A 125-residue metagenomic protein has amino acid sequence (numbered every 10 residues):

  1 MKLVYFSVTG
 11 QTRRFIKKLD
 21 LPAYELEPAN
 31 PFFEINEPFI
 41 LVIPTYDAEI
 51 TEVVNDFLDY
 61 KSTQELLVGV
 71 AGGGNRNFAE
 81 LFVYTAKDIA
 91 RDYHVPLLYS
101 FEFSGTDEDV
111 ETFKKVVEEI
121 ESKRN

Functional and structural regions predicted by a protein language model:
M1-V53: N-terminal beta1-alpha1-beta2 submodule of the flavodoxin-like/Rossmannoid cofactor-binding fold
P38-N125: FMN-binding flavodoxin-like domain, especially the glycine-rich phosphate-binding loop
